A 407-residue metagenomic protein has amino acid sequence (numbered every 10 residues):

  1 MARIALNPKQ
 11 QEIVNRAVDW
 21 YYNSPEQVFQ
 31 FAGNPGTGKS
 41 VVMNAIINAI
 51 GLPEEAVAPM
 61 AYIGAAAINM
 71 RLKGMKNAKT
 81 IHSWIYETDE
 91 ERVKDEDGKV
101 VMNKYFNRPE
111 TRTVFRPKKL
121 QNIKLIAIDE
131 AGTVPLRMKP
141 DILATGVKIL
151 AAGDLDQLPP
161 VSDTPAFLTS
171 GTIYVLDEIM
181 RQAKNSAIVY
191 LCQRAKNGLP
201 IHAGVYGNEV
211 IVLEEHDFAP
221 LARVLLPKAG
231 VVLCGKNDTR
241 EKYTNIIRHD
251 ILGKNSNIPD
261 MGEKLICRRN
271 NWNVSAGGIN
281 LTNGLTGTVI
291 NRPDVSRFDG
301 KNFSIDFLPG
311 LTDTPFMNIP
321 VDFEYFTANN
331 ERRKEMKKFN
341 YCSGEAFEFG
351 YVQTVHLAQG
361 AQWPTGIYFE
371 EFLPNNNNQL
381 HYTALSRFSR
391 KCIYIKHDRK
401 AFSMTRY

Functional and structural regions predicted by a protein language model:
M1-Y407: Conserved ATP-binding/catalytic motifs of P-loop helicase motor domains
